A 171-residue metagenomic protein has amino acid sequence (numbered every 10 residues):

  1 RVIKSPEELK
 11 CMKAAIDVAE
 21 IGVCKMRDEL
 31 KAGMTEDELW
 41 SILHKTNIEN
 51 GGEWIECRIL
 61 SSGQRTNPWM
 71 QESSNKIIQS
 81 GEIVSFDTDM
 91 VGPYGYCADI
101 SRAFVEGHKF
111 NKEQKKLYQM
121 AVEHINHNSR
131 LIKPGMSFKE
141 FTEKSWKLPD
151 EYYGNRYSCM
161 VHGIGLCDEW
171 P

Functional and structural regions predicted by a protein language model:
R1-P171: Active-site neighborhoods and metal-handling regions in enzymes and metal-associated proteins
